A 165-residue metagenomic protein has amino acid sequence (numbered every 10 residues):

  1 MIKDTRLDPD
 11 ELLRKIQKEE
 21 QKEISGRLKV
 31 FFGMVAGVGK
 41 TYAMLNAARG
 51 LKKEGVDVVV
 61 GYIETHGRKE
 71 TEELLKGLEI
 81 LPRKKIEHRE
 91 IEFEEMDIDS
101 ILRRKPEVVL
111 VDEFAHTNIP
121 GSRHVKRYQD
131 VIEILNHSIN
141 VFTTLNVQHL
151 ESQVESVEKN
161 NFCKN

Functional and structural regions predicted by a protein language model:
M1-R6: Charged, amphipathic alpha-helical linker segments immediately N-terminal to NTP-binding catalytic cores
D10-I24, F31: Pre-Walker A adenine-sensing motif
S25-R103: Conserved P-loop
G50, E64-K69, A115-H116, V141 (+1 more regions): Conserved nucleotide-binding/hydrolysis micro-motifs of P-loop NTPases
D57, K105-V108, I134-T143: Loop/turn-to-beta-strand initiation segments
E113-Y128, N146, S152-E155: Conserved ATPase-coupling elements of RecA-like P-loop NTPase cores
T143-N165: Internal gly/pro-rich beta-alpha loop/helix module that stabilizes soluble enzyme cofactors or their anionic handles
